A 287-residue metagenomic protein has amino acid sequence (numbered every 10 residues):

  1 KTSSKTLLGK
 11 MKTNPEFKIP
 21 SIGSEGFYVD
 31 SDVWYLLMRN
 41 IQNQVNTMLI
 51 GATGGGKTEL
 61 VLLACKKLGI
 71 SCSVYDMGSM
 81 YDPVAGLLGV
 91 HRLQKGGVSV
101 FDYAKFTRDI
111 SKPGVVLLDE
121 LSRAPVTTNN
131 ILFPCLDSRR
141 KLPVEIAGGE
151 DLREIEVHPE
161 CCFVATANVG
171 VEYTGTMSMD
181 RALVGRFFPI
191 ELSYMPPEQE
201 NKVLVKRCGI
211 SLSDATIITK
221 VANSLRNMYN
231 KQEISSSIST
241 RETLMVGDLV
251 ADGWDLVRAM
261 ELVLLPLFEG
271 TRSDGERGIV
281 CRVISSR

Functional and structural regions predicted by a protein language model:
K1-F27, N43, P196-K202, K206-R287: Alpha-helical lid/collar subdomain of P-loop NTPases
K1-T216, K220: AAA+ P-loop NTPase catalytic core and its hallmark functional loops
